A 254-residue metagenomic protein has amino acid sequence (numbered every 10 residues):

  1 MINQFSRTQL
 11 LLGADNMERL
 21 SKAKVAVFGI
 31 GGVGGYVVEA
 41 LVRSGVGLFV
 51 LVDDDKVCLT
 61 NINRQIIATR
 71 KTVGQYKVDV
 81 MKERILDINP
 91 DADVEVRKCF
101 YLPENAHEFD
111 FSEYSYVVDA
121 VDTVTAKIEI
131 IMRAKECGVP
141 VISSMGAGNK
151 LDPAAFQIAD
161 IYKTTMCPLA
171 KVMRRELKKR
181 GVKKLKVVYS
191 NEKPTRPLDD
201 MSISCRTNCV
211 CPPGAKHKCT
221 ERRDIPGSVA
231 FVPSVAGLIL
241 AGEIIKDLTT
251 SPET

Functional and structural regions predicted by a protein language model:
M1-A26: N-terminal charged helix/coil linker that caps or initiates catalytic domains
V27-G29, V52: Conserved N-terminal Rossmann-fold NAD(P)-binding element of oxidoreductases
V33-G34: Hydrophobic/small residue at the entry helix of a nucleotide-binding pocket
V46, L51-N89: Glycine-rich phosphate-binding loop and adjoining beta1-alpha1-beta2 segment of Rossmann-like nucleotide-binding folds
K98-A106: Conserved SAM/SAH-binding loop
S112-E113, A126, E136, V141 (+3 more regions): Glycine-rich phosphate/adenylate-binding loop
A120-V121, S144: Short, well-ordered coil/turn residues at beta-beta hairpins and beta-strand->alpha-helix junctions within
